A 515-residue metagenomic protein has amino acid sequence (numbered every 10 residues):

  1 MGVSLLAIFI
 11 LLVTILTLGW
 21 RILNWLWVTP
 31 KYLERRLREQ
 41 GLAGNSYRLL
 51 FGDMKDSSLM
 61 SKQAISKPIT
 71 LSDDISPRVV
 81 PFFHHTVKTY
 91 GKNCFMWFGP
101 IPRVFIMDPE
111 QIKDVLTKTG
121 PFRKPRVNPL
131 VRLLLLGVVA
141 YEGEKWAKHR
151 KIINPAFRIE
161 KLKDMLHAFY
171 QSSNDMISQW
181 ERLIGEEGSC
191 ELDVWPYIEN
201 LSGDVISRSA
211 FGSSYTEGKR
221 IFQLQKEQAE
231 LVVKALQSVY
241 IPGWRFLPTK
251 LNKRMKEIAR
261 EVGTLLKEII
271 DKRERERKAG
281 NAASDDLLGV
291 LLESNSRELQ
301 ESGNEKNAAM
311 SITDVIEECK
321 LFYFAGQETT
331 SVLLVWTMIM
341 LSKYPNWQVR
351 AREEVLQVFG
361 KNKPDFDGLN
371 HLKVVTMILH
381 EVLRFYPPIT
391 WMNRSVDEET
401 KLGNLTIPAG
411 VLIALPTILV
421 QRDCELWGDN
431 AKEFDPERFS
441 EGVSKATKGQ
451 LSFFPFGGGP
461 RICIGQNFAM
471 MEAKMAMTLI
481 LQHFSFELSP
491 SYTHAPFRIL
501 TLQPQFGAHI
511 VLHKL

Functional and structural regions predicted by a protein language model:
M1-G2, R78, E293, I418 (+2 more regions): C-terminal helix/juxtamembrane-tail motif
G2-L134, Y141-E144, K148, Y170-Q179 (+3 more regions): N-terminal membrane-proximal hinge/A-helix region immediately C-terminal to the signal-anchor transmembrane segment
S4-L5, K31, L116, R123-L134 (+4 more regions): Cytochrome P450 heme-thiolate monooxygenase catalytic core
T70-G91, E261-T264, E268, N362-G403: Conserved cytochrome P450 K-helix E-x-x-R motif and the immediately C-terminal K′/meander segment
F105-V115, G212-I221, Q327-E353, I407-G410: Classical protein tyrosine phosphatase
P155, K320, A325, E441-A473 (+1 more regions): Cytochrome P450 heme-thiolate "Cys pocket" and heme-binding signature region
P345-W347, I413, Q466-Q503: Cytochrome P450 heme-binding "Cys pocket" and the immediately downstream C-terminal segment
L415-S444: Conserved cytochrome P450 K-helix/beta-meander segment immediately N-terminal to the heme-binding cysteine loop
